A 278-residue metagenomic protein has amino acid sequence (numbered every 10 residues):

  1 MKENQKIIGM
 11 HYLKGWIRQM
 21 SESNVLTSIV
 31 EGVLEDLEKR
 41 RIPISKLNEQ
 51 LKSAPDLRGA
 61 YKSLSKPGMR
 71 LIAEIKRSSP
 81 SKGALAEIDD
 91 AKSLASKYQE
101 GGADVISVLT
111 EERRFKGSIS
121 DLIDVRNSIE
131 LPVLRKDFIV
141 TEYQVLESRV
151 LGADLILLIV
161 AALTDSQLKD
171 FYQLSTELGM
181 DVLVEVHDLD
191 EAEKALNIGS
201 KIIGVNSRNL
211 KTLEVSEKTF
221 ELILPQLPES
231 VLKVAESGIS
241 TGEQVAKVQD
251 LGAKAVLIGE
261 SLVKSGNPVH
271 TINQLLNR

Functional and structural regions predicted by a protein language model:
I7-V133, V140, L174, M180-G199 (+3 more regions): Conserved N-terminal beta1-alpha1 strand-loop-helix module at the mouth
G102, S128-L131, V150-I156, T176-M180 (+3 more regions): Glycine-enriched alpha-helix->loop->beta-strand junction motifs that scaffold or abut catalytic
L122-V125, F171, I223, L275: Aromatic/hydrophobic pocket-lining residues that form π-stacking "cages" and hydrophobic walls in ligand
V140-L151, D190-I198, S240-V256: Catalytic cores of alpha/beta
V145-A162, L168, L174: A short alpha/beta connector and helix-capping loop motif
G152-L163, V205-T212, A253-T271: Glycine-rich phosphate-binding active-site loops on the catalytic face of alpha/beta enzymes
I202-L251, V256-I258: Catalytic-face loop-and-helix region of soluble metabolic enzyme cores
L222-Q226, K264-R278: C-terminal helical cap(s) of enzyme catalytic domains, especially alpha/beta-barrels
